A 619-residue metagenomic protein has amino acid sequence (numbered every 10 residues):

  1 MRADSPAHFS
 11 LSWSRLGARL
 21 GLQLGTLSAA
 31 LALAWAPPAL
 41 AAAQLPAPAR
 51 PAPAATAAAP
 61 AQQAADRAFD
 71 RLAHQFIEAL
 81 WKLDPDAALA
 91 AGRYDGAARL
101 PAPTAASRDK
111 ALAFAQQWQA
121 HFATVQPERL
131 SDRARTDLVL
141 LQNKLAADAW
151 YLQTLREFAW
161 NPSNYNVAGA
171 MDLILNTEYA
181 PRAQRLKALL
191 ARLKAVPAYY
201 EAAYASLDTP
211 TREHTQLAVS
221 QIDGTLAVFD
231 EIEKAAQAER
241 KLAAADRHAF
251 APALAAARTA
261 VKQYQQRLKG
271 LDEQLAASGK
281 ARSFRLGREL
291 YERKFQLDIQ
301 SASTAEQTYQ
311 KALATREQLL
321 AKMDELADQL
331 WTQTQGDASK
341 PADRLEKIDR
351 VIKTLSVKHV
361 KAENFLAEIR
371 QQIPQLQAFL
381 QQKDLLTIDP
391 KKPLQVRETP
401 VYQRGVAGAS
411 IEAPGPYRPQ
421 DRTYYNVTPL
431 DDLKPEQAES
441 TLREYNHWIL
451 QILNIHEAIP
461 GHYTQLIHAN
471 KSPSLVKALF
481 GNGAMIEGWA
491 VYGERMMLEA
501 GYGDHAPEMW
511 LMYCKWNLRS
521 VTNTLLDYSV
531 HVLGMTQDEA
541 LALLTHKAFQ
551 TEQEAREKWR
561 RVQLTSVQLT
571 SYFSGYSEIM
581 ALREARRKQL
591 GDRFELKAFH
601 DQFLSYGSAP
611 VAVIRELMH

Functional and structural regions predicted by a protein language model:
M1-R19: N-terminal secretory signal peptides that target proteins for export/translocation
P6, G25-L27, A55, Q307: Intrinsically disordered/low-complexity terminal segments and short unstructured peptides
G17-P38: Bacterial N-terminal signal peptides
A42-H619: N-terminal maturation segment of proteins
